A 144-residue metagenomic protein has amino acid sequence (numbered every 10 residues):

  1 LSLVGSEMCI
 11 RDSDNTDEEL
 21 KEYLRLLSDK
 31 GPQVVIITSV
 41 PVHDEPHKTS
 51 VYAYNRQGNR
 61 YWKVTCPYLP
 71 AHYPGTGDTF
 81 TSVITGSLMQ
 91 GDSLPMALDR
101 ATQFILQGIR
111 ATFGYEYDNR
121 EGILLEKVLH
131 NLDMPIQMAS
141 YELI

Functional and structural regions predicted by a protein language model:
L1-I10: Single conserved hydrophobic/aromatic residue that forms the stacking wall/gate of nucleotide- or nucleobase-binding
S2, T16, G77: Short, conserved glycine- and acidic-residue-centered signature motifs in active-site or ligand-binding loops
E7, H72-L94: Short, small-residue alpha-helix embedded
R11-L20, M89-D99: Short, charged, surface-exposed loops that flank catalytic or proteolytic processing sites
E22-T65, P70: Conserved phosphate-donor
L27-V34, Y54, S87-G91, R100-T112: Change "in soluble alpha/beta enzymes" to "in soluble alpha/beta proteins
T38, G77, A97: Residue-level signal for inorganic ion chemistry
P95-I144: Charged C-terminal helix
